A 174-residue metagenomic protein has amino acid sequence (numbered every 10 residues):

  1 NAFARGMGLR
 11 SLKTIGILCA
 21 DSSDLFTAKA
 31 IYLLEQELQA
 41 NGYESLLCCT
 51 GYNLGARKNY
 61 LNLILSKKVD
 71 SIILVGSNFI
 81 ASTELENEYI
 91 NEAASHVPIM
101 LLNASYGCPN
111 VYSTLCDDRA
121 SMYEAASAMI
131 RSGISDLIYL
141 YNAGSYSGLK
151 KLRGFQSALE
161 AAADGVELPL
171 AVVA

Functional and structural regions predicted by a protein language model:
N1, K67, S132, A158 (+1 more regions): Change "in soluble alpha/beta enzymes" to "in soluble alpha/beta proteins
N1-L12: N-terminal helix-turn-helix DNA-binding module of bacterial transcription factors
R10-S127: Alpha-helical recognition/docking segments in bacterial nutrient-uptake and carbohydrate-utilization systems
D24-A28, G144-K151: Glycine- and acidic-residue-enriched helix-capping/strand-helix junction motifs
L38-C49, L137-L140, Q156-A174: Short beta-strand elements in bilobed, periplasmic/extracellular small-molecule ligand-binding domains
L65-V69, G133, E167: Short loop/turn motifs at secondary-structure junctions
V69-N78, D136-N142, V172-V173: Periplasmic-binding protein-like
N110-Y139, L149, R153, S157: Hydrophobic alpha-helical segments within soluble ligand-binding/sensing domains
